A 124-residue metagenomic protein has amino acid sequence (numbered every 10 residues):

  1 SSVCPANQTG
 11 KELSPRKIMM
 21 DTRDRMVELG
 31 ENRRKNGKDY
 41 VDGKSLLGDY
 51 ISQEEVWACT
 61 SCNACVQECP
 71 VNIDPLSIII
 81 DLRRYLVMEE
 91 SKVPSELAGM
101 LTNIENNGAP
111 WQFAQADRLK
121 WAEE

Functional and structural regions predicted by a protein language model:
S2-Q8, I18: Polar-ligand-bearing catalytic/cofactor-coordination segments of membrane-embedded or membrane-tethered inner-membrane
L13, K17, M26-E124: Iron-sulfur-cluster electron-transfer modules
D21: Acidic, glycine-enriched catalytic cores built around paired aspartates
